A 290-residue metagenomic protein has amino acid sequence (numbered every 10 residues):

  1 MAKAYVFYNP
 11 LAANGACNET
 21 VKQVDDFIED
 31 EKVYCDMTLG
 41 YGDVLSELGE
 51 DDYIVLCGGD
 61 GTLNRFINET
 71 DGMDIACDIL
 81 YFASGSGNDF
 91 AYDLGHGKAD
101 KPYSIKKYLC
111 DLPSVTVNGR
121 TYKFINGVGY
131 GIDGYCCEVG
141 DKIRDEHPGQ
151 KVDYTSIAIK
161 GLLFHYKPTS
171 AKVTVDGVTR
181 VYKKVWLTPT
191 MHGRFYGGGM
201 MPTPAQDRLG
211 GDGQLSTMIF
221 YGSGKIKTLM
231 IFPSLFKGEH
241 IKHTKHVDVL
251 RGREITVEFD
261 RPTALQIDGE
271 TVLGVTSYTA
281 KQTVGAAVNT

Functional and structural regions predicted by a protein language model:
M1, S46-E50, R180-K183, V249-R251: Flexible, charged surface loops at secondary-structure boundaries
M1-C57, T62-I75, H96: ATP/NTP phosphate-donor binding region
Y5-Y8, Y34-D36, M73-L187: Catalytic core of DAGKc-family lipid kinases
C17, R65-N68, F90-Y92, Y135 (+1 more regions): Short glycine-/acidic-enriched loop or helix-start segments at secondary-structure transitions that form or flank
G129, D133, L187-T203: Glycine-rich phosphate/pyrophosphate-binding beta-alpha loops
D133, R144-P168, S216-H246: Alpha-helical membrane-targeting segments
D133-C136, Y182, F195-G199, K225-L229: Short acidic/glycine-rich loop or secondary-structure boundary segments that cap or lie
G177, L209-D212, I219-T290: ATP/nucleoside-binding phosphotransfer catalytic cores, i.e., glycine-rich phosphate-binding loops
